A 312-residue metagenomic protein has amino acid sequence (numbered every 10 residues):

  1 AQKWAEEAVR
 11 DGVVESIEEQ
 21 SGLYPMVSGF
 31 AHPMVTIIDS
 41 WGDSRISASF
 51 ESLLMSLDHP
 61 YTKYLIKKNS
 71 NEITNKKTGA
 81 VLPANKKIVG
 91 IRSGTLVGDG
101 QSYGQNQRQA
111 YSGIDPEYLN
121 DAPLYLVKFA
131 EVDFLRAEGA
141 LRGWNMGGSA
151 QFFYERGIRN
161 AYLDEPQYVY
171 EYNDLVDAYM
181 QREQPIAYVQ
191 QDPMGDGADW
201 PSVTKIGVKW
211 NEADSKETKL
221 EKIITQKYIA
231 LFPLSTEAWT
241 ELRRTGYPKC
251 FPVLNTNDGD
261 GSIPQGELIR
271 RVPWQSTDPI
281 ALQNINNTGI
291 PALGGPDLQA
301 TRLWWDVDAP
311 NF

Functional and structural regions predicted by a protein language model:
A1-V169, A213-T218: Structured, solvent-exposed acidic/aromatic patches
Y162, P166-F312: C-terminal functional modules
